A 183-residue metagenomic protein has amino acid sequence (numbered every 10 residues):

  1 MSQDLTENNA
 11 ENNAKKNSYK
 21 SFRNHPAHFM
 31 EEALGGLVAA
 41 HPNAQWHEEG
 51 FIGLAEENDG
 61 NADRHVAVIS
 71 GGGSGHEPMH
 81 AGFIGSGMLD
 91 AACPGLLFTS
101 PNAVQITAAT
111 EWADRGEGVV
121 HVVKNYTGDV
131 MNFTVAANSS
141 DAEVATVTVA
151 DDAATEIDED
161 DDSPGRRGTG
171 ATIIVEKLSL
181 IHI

Functional and structural regions predicted by a protein language model:
A14-A67: N-terminal amphipathic/basic leader segments beginning at the initiator methionine
K16-S18, D63-G71, H80-C93, A154-D158: Gly-rich Lys/Arg/Thr-decorated short loops/hinges at beta-loop-alpha junctions or inter-strand turns that position
G73-P78, K124-N132, R167-T172: Gly/Ser/Thr-rich loops at beta-strand to alpha-helix junctions that form or flank small-molecule/cofactor-binding
H76, F83-R115: Glycine-rich oxoanion-binding loops at beta->alpha junctions
M79-G82, M131-A136, E156-D162: Short acidic, glycine/serine/threonine-rich loops at helix termini
A92-L97, S140-A171: Short, acidic/small-residue loops that bind anionic groups at enzyme active sites
P101-N102, E111-T155: Glycine-rich phosphate-binding loops that contact phosphosugars or nucleotide phosphates
I181-I183: Conserved small/polar residues in nucleotide/adenosyl-binding loops
